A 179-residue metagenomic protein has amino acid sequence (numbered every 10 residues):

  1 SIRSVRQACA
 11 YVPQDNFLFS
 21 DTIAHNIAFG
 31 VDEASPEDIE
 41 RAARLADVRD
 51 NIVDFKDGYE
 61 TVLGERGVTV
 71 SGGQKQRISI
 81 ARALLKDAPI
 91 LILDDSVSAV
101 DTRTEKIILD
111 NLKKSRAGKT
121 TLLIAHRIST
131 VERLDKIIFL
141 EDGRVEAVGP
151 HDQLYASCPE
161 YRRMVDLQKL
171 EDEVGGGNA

Functional and structural regions predicted by a protein language model:
R3, C9-P13, L122: ABC nucleotide-binding domain signature
R6, A24-E65, L109, G118 (+1 more regions): ABC ATPase nucleotide-binding domain helical subdomain, centered on the C-loop/LSGGQ "ABC signature"
L45, D54-G58, D110, A117-G118 (+1 more regions): C-terminal portion of ABC ATPase nucleotide-binding domains
R49-I78, S96, V100-R103, L170-A179: ABC-fold ATPase nucleotide-binding domain signature/coupling loops
S71-G72, I78-A83, I107, L123: ABC ATPase nucleotide-binding domain "signature" region
L85-P89, G118: A short, proline-enriched helix->beta-strand linker immediately N-terminal to the Walker B motif in ABC-type P-loop
L91-D95: Catalytic Walker B motif of ABC-type/P-loop ATPase nucleotide-binding domains
G118-A125: Conserved H-loop
